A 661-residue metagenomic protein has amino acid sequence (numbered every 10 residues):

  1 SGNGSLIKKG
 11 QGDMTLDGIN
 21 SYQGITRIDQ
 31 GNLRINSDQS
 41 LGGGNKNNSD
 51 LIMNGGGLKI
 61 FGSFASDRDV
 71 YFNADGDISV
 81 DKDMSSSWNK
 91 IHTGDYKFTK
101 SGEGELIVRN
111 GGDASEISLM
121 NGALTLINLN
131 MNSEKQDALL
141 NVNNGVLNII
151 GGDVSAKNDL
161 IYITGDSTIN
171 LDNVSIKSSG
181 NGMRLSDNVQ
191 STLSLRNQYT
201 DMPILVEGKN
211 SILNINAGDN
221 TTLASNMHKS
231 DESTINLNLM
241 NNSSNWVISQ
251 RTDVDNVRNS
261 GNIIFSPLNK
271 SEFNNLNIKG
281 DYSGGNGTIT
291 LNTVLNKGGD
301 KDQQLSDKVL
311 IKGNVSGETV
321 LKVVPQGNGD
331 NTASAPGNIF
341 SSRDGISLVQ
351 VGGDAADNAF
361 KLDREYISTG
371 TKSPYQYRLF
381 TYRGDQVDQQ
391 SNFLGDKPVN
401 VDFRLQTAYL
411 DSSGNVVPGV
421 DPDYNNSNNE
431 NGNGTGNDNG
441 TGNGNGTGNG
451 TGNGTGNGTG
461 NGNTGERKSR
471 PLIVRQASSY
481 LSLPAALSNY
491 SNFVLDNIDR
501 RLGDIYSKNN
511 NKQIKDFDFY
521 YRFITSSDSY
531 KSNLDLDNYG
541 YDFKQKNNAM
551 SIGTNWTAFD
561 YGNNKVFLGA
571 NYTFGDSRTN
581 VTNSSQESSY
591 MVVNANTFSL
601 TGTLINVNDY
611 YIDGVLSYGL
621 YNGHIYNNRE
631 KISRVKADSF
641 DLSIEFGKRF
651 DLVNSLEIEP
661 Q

Functional and structural regions predicted by a protein language model:
S1-K46, A74-M131, S179, R184-D187 (+5 more regions): Extracellular repeat-rich scaffold modules on cell surfaces
N3, M53-G62, R68, N73 (+13 more regions): Extracellular beta-solenoid/beta-roll
G43, G298-K301, G562, V653-N654: Short glycine/serine/proline-enriched coil/turn segments at secondary-structure junctions
P336-G352, A359-D542: Interface/linker segment at the passenger-translocator junction of Type V secretion outer-membrane proteins
D423-Y424, N428, G458-I658: Outer membrane beta-barrel translocator domains of Type V secretion systems
